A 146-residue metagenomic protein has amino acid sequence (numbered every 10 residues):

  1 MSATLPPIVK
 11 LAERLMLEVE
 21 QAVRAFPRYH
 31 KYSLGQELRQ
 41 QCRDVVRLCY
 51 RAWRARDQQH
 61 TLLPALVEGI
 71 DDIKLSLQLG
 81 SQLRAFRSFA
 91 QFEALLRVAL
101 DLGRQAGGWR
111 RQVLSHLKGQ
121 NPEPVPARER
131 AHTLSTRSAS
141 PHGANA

Functional and structural regions predicted by a protein language model:
M1-A146: Amphipathic alpha-helical assembly/interaction segments
